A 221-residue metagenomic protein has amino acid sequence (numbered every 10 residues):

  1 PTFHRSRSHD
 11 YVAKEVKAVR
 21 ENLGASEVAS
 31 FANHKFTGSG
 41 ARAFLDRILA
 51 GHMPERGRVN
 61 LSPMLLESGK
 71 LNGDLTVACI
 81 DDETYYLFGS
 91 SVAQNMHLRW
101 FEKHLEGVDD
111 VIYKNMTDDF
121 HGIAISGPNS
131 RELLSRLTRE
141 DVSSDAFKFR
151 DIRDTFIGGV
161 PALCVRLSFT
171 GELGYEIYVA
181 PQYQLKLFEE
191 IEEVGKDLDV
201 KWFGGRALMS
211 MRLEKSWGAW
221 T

Functional and structural regions predicted by a protein language model:
P1-T221: Glycine/proline-enriched, intrinsically flexible loops and inter-domain linkers
